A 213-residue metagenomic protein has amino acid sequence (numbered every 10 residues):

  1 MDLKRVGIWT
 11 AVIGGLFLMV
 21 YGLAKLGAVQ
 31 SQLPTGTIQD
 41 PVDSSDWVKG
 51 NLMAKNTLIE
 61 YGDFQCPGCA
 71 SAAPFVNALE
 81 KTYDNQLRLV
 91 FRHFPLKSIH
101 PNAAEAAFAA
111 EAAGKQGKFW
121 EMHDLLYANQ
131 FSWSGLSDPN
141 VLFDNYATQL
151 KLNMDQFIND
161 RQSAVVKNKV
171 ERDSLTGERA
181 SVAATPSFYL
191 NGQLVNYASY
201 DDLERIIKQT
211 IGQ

Functional and structural regions predicted by a protein language model:
M1-L23, D63, D144-Q213: C-terminal cap of thioredoxin/glutaredoxin-like
L26-V42: Ser/Thr/Pro/Gly-rich low-complexity linker/stalk segments immediately outside membranes or between
Q39-N56, K81: A short beta-strand-turn-helix
D40-P41, S71, K169: Short secondary-structure boundary/capping elements
V42-W47, F75-V76, S174-T176: A generic local structural motif
V48-K49, W133, V195: Short clusters of hydrophobic/aromatic residues that line enzyme substrate/ligand-binding pockets
A54, I59-Q65, A70-T148, N153 (+3 more regions): Structural alpha/beta surface segment adjacent to cysteine/selenocysteine redox centers across thiol/disulfide enzymes
